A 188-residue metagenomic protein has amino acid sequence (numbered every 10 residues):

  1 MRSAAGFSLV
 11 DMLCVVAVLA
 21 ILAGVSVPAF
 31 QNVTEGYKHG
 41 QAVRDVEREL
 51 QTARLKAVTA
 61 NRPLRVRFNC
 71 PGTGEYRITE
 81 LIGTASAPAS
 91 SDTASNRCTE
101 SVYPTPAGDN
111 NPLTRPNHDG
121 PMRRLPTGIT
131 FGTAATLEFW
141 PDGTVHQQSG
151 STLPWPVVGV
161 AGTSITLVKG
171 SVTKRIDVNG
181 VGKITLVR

Functional and structural regions predicted by a protein language model:
M1-R2: N-terminal secretory signal peptides that target proteins for export/translocation
F7-L13, I21-Q51, L55, T59 (+1 more regions): N-terminal helix-rich module
